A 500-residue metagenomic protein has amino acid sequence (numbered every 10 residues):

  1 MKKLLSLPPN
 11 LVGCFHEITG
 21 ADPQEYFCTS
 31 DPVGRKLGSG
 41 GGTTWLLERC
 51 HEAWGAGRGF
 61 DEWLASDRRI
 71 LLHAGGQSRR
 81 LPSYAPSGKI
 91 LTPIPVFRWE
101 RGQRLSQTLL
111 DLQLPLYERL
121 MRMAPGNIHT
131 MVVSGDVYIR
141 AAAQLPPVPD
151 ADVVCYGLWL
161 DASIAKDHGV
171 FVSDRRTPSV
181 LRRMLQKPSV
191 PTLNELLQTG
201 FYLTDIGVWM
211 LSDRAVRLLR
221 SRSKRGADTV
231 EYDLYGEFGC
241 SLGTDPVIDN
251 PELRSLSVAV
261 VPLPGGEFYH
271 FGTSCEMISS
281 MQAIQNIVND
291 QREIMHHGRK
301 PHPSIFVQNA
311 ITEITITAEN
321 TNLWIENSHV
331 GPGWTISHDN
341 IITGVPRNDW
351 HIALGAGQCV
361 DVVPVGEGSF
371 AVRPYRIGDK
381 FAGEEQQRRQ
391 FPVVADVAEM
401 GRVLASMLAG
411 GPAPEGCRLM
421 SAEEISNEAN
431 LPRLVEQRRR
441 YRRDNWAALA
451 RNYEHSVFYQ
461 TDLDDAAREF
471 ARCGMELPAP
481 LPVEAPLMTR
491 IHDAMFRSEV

Functional and structural regions predicted by a protein language model:
M1, V12-E17, D22-E25, R35 (+3 more regions): …; additionally, a secondary subgroup of soluble metalloenzymes is captured
M1-H16, D67-S83: N-terminal nucleotide-binding beta1-loop-alpha1 segment
K2-L7, C28, R35-G59, V153 (+3 more regions): Left-handed beta-helix
L4-L5, R68-A74, H129-D136, V260-V261: Extended hydrophobic secondary-structure segments that form protein cores and membrane-embedded regions
L4-P23, S106, G126-N127, D136 (+1 more regions): Metal-dependent nucleotidyl/phosphoryl-transfer cores and adjacent nucleic-acid-binding surfaces
A21-D22, R58-S66, R122-N127, L253-R254: Short helix-terminating capping/connector loops at secondary-structure junctions
L37, Q77-P82, R140-A141: Short active-site-adjacent helix-start/loop capping segments
L64-S66, A85-G88, T92-G226: Conserved core of the sugar-phosphate nucleotidyltransferase
